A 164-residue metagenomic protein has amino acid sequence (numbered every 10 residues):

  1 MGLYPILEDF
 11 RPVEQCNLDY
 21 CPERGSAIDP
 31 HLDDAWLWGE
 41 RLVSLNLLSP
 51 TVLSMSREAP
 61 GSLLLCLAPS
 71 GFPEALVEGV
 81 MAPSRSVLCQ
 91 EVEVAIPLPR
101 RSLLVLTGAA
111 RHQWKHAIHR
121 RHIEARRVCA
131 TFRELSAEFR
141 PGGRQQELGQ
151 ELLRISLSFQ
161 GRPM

Functional and structural regions predicted by a protein language model:
M1-M164: Non-heme Fe(II) oxygenase metal-center motifs and adjacent flexible, charged/small-residue loops
